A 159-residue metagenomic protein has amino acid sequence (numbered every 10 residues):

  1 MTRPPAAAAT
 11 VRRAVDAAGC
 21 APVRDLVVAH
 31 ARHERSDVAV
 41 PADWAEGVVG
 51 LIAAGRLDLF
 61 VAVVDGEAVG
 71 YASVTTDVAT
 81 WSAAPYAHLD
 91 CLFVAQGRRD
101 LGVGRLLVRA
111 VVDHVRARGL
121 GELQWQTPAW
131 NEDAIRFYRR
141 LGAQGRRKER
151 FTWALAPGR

Functional and structural regions predicted by a protein language model:
A9-D25: A short beta-loop-alpha structural element at the N-terminal edge of CoA-dependent acyl/N-acetyltransferase catalytic
A17, D25-V49: Conserved GNAT-fold acetyl-CoA-binding loop/helix
V49-V61, H88: A short helix-loop-beta-strand connector motif used in the catalytic cores of GNAT acetyltransferases and, in some
V61, E67-T76, H88, F93: Conserved beta-strand in the GNAT
A79-P85: A short, polar/charged loop-to-alpha-helix boundary motif
V94, D100-D113, R136-R140: Conserved acetyl-CoA-binding loop-helix of GNAT-fold acetyltransferases
A95, P128, A156: Residue-level recognition of the GNAT/N-acetyltransferase active site
R116-T127: Conserved GNAT acetyl-CoA-binding A-motif
